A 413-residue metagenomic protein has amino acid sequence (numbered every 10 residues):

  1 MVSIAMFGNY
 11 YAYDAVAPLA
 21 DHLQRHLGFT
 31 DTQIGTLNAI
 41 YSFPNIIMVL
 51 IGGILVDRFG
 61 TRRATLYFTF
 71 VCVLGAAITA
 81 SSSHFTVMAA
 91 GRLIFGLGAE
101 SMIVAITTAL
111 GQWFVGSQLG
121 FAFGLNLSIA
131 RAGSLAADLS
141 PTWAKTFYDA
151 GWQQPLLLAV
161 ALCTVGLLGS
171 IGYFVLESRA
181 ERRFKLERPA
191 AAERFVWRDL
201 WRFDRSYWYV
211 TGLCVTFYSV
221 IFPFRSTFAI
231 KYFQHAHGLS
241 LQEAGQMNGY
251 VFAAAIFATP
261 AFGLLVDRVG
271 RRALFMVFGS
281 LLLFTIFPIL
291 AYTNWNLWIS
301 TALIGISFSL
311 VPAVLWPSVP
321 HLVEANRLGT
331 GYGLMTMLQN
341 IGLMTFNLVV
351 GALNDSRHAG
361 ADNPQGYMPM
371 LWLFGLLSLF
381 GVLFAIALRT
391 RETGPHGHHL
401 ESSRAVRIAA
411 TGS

Functional and structural regions predicted by a protein language model:
V16-P18, R205-F252, I256, F346-N347: Extracytoplasmic gate region of multi-pass secondary transporters
G28, G60, S81-V87, G98 (+4 more regions): Helix-breaking motifs and short loop linkers at transmembrane-helix boundaries and internal kinks in secondary membrane
I47-T86: Conserved MFS/SLC helix-loop-helix module at the cytosolic interface between two early adjacent transmembrane helices
M48-G60, A258-R271, N354: Helix-to-loop junctions at the C-terminal end of transmembrane segments in multipass secondary transporters
F85, G91-A130: Cytoplasmic helix-loop-helix junction between adjacent transmembrane helices in 12-TM secondary transporters
L125-S178: Helix-loop-helix hairpin linking two adjacent transmembrane segments in secondary transporters
E177-T211, S403-S413: Juxtamembrane intracellular "pre-TM" segments in multi-pass secondary transporters
R272-S318: C-terminal transmembrane helical hairpin of 12-TM major facilitator-type secondary transporters
